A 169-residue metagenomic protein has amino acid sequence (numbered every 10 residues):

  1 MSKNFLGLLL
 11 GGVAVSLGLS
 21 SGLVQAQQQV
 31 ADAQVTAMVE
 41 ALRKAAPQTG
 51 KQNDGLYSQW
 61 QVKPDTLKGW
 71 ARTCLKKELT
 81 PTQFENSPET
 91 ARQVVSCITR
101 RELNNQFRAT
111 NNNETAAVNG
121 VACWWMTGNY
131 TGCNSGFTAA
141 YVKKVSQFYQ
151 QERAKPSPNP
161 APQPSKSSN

Functional and structural regions predicted by a protein language model:
M1-G11: Bacterial N-terminal signal peptides that target proteins for export
V15-V24: C-terminal segment of classical bacterial N-terminal signal peptides
Q28-V35, Q52-L56, W60, F84-R92 (+3 more regions): Solvent-exposed, acidic/flexible segments
V30-G50, V62, V95, N119-N129: Short, functionally critical alpha-helical segments immediately adjacent to catalytic or ligand/cofactor-binding
R43-Q48, K68, R72, S96-F107 (+3 more regions): Sec-exported extracytoplasmic/periplasmic mature domains
G55-K77, C123-W125: Substrate-binding/active-site groove segments that recognize and process beta-1,4-linked N-acetyl-hexosamine
T73-N119, T127-Y130: Alpha-helical segment that forms one wall of the substrate-binding/catalytic cleft in peptidoglycan-active domains
A116-A161: Catalytic and substrate-binding regions of cell-wall glycan-acting enzymes that process beta-1,4-linked
